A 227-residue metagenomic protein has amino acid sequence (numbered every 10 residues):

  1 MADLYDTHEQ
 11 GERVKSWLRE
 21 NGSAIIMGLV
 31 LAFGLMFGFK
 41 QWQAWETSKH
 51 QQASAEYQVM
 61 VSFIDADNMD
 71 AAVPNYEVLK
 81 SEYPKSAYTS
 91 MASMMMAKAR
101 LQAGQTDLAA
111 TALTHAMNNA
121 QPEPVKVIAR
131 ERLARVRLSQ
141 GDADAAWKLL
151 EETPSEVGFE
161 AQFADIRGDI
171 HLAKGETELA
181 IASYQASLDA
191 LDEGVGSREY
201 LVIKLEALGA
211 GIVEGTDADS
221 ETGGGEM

Functional and structural regions predicted by a protein language model:
M1-L31: N-terminal positive-inside, membrane-proximal cytosolic segments immediately preceding the first
M69-D70, T106, A143, T177: TPR-repeat structural position
E82-T89, M117-K126, T153-Q162, D189-E199: Short solvent-exposed coil/turn linkers within tandem alpha-helical repeat scaffolds
